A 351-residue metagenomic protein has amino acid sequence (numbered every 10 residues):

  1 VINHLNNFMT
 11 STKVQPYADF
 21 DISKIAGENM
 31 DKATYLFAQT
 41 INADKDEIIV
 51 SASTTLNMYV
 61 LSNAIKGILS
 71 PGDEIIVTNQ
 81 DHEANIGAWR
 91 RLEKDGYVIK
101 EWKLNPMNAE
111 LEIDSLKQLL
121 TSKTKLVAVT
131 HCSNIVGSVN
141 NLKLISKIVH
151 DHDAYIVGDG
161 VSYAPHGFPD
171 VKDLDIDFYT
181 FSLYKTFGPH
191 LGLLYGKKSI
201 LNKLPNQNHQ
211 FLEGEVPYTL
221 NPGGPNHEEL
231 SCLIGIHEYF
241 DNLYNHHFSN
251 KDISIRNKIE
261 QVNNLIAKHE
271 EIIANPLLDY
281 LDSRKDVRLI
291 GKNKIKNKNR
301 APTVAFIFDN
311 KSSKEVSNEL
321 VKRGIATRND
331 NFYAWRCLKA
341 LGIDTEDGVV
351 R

Functional and structural regions predicted by a protein language model:
V1-R351: Pyridoxal 5′-phosphate
